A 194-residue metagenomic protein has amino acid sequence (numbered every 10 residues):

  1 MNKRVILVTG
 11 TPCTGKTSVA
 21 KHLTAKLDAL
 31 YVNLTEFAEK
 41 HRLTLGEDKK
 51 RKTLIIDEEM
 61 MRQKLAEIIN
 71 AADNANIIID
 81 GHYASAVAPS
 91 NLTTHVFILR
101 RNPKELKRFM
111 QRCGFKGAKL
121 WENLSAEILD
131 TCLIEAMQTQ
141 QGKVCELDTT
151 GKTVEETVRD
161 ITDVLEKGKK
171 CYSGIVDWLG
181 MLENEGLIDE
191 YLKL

Functional and structural regions predicted by a protein language model:
N2-V5: Pre-Walker A (Motif I) flank of P-loop NTPase domains
V8: Hydrophobic anchor at the beta1->P-loop junction of P-loop NTPases
T11: P-loop (Walker A) phosphate-binding loop of NTP-binding proteins
K16: Conserved lysine of the Walker
V19, L23: Hydrophobic positions on the alpha1 helix immediately C-terminal to the Walker A/P-loop
L30-A88, L182-E183: ATP-dependent small-molecule kinase phosphotransfer cores that center on conserved nucleotide phosphate-binding segments
G46, V96, R100-K143, E166: A glycine- and Lys/Arg-enriched "phosphate-lid" helix/loop adjacent to the NTP-binding pocket of small-molecule kinases
N74, M137-L194: NTP-dependent small-molecule kinase module
